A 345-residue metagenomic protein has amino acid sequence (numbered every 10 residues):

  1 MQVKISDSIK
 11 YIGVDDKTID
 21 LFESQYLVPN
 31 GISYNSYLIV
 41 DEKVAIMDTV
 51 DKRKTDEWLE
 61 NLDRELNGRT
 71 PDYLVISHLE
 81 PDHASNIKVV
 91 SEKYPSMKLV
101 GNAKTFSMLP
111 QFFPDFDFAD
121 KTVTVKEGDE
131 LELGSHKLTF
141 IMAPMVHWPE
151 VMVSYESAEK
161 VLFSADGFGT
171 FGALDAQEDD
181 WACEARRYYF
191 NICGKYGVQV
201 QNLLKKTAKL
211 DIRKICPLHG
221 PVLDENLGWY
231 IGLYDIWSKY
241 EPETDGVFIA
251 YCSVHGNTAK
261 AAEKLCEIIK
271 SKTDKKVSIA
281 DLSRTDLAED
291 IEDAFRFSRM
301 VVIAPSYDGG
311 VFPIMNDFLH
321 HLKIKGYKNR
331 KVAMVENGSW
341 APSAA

Functional and structural regions predicted by a protein language model:
Q2-L62, V153-E156, K160-S164, T258: Conserved beta-strand hairpin/beta-sheet module of binuclear metal-dependent hydrolase folds, prominently
K4-D7, G101-V151, Y196-N202: Metallo-beta-lactamase
I19, D224, D308-G310: Short glycine-rich, flexible loops that bind phosphorylated cofactors or substrates
M47-T49, P71-L79, L99-N102, L162-D166 (+1 more regions): Active-site neighborhood of phospho(di)ester-bond hydrolases with catalytic His/Asp-centered motifs
R53-V100: Active-site metal-binding motif and surrounding structural segment of the metallo-beta-lactamase
K137-E225: Metallo-beta-lactamase
E263-S278: Short helix-loop-beta junction
R284-A345: Helix-loop-strand module that forms the ligand-binding subsite of alpha/beta enzymes
